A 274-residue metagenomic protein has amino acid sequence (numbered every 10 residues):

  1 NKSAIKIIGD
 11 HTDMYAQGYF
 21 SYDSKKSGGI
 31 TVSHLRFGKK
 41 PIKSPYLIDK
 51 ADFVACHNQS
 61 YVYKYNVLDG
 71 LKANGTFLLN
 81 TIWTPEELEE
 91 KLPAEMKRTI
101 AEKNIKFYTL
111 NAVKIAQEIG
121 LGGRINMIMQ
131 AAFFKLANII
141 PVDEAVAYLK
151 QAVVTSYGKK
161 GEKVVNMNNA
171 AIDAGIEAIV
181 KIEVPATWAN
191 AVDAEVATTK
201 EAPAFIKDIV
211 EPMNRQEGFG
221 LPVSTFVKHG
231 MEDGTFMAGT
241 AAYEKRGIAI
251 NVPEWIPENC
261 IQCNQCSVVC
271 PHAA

Functional and structural regions predicted by a protein language model:
N1-R215: Active-site cofactor/cluster-binding pocket
I30, I256-P257: Iron-sulfur-cluster electron-transfer modules
A55, N259-V269: C-type cytochrome heme c attachment motif
L121, I125, V252, N259-Q262: Secondary-structure capping and boundary motifs in well-ordered enzyme cores
P185-E244, I248-P253: Intrinsic disorder at enzyme termini
G239-A241, Q265-A274: Iron-sulfur cluster-binding cysteine motifs and their immediate structural context in ferredoxin-like electron-transfer
